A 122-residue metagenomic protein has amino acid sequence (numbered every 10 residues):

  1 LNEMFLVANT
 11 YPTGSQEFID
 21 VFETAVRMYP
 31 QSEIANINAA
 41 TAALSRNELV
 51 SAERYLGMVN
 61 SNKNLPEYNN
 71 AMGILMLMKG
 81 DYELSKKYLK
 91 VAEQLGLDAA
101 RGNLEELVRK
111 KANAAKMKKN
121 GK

Functional and structural regions predicted by a protein language model:
N2, I34, E67, A99-G102: Start-of-helix register in tetratricopeptide repeats
E3-L6, N38, A71, N103-E106: Canonical tetratricopeptide repeat
T10-T13, S45, M78-K79, E106-A114: Register position in tetratricopeptide repeats
F18, S51-A52, S85: Single-residue signature of alpha-solenoid repeat helices
V21, R54-Y55, Y88: Alpha-helical solenoid repeat scaffolds, predominantly canonical TPR units
T24-A25, M58-V59, V91-A92: Canonical positions in the second alpha-helix
P30, K63-N64, L95-L97: Short coil turns that delineate tetratricopeptide repeat
